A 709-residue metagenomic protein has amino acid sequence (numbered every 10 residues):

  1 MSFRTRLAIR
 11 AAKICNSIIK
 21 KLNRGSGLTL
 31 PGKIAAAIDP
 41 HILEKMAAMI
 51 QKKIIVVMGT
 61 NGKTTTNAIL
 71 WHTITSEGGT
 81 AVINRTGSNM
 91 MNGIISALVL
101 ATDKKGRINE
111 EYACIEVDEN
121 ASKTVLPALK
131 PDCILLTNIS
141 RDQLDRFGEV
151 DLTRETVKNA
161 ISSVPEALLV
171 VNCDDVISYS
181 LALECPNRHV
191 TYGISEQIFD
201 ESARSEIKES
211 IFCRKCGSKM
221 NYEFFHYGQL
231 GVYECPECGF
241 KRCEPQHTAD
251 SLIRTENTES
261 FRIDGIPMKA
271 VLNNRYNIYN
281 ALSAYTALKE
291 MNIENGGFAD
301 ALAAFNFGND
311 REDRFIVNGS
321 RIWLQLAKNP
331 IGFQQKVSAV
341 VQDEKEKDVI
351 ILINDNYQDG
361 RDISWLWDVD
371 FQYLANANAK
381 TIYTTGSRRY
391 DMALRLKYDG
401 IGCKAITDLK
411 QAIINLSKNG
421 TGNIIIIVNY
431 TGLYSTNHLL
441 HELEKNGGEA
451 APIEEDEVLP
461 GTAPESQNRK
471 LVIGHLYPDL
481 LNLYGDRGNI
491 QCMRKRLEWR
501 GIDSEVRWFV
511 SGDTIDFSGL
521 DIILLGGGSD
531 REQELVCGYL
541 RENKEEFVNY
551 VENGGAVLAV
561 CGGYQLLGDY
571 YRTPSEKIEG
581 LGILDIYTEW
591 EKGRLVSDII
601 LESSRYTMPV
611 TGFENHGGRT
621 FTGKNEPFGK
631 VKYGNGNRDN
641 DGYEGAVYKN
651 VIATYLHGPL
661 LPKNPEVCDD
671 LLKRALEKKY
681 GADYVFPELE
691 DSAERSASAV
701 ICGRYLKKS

Functional and structural regions predicted by a protein language model:
F3-R204, K208, F212: Phosphate-binding loop of NTP-binding sites
L129-L136, L230-E244, L272-A303, H657: A conserved, hydrophobic alpha-helical segment in the catalytic core of large ATP/adenylate-utilizing enzymes
S195-T258, V271: Cys/His-rich short segments
F240, R254-E256, L288-W323, A327: Gly/charged, well-structured mid-domain segments that form the phosphate/adenylate-handling core of ATP-dependent
L326-A405: Active-site beta-alpha connecting loops in nucleotide-dependent enzymes
E457-N549, P662-K663, D669-S709: N-terminal beta1-alpha1 cap of cysteine-dependent amidohydrolase-like domains
N468-K470, H475, W590-S709: Amide-donor transfer/coupling interface in amidating biosynthetic enzymes
S529-S603, T607: Cysteine-nucleophile active-site neighborhood
